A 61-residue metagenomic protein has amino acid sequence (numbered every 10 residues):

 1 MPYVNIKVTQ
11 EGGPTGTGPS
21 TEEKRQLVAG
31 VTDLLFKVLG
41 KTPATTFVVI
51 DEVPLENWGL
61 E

Functional and structural regions predicted by a protein language model:
M1-E61: A domain-level signal for the structural core that forms small-molecule/cofactor-binding pockets and catalytic centers
